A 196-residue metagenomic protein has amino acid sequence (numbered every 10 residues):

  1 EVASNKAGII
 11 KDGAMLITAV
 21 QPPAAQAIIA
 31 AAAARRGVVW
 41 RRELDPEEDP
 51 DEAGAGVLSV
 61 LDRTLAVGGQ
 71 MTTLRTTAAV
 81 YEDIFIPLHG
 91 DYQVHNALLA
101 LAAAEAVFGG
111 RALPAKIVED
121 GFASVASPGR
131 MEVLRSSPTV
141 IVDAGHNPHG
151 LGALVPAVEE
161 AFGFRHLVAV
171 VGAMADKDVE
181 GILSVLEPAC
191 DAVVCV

Functional and structural regions predicted by a protein language model:
E1, G68-A192: Nucleotide phosphate-binding/pyrophosphate-handling subdomain across enzymes that bind or process nucleotide phosphates
E1-D83, A97-E119: Acidic, Mg2+-coordinating active-site environments of NTP-dependent enzymes
V194-V196: Conserved glycine-rich Rossmann-like NAD(P)H-binding loop of the short-chain dehydrogenase/reductase
